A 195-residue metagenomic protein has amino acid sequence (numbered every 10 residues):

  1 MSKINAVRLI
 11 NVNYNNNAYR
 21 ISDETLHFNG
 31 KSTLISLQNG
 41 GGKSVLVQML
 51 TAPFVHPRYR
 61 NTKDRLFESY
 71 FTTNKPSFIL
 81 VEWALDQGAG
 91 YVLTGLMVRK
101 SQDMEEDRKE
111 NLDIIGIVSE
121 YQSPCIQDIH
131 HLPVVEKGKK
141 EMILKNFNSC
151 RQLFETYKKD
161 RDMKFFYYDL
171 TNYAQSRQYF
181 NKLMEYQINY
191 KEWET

Functional and structural regions predicted by a protein language model:
M1-K140: Extreme N-terminal "head/tail" segments of very large remodeling/mechanoenzyme assemblies
G95-T195: Electropositive, glycine-dotted interaction segments that contact anionic polymers or phosphate-rich ligands
